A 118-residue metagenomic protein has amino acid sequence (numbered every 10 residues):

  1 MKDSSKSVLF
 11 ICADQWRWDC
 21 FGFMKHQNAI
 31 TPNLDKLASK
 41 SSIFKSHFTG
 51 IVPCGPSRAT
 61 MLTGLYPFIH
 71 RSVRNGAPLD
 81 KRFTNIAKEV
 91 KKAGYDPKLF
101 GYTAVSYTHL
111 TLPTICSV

Functional and structural regions predicted by a protein language model:
M1-L110: Formylglycine-dependent sulfatase
H109-V118: Single conserved hydrophobic/aromatic residue that forms the stacking wall/gate of nucleotide- or nucleobase-binding
